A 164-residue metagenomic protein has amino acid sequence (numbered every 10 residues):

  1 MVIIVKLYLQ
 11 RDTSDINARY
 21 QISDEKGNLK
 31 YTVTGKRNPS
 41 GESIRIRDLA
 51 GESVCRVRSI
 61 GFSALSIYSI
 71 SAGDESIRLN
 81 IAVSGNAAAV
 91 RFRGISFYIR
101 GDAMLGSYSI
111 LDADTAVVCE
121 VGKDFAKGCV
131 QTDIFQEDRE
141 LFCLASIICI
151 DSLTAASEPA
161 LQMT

Functional and structural regions predicted by a protein language model:
M1-T164: Intrinsically disordered, low-complexity proline/glycine-rich segments
